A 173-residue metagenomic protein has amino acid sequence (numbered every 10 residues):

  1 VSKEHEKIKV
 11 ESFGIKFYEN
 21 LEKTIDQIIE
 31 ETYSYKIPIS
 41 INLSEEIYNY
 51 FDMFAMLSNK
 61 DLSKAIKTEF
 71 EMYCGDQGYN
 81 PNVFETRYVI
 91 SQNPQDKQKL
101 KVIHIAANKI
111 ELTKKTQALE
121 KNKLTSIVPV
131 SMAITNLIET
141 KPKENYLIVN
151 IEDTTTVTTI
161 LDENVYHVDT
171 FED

Functional and structural regions predicted by a protein language model:
V1-E19, Q27-E31: N-terminal basic/disordered segments at the start of proteins
V1-S2, S12, Q95-D173: Small-residue (GG/TT-enriched) beta-loop-alpha framework at ligand/catalytic clefts
K7-V10, M56-L62, E120-T125: A short alpha->loop->secondary-structure connector
F17-T24, S58-L62, I66, E111: Short amphipathic alpha-helical segments
T24, I28, K114-K115: Hydrophobic side chains in well-ordered alpha-helices
Q27-P38, C74-Y79: Phosphate/pyrophosphate-binding loops at sites that engage ATP/ADP/AMP, CoA/4′-phosphopantetheine, polyphosphate
T32-I47, T125-V128: Short glycine-rich phosphate-binding loop at a beta-alpha junction
L43-V102: Internal amphipathic helical hairpin motif
